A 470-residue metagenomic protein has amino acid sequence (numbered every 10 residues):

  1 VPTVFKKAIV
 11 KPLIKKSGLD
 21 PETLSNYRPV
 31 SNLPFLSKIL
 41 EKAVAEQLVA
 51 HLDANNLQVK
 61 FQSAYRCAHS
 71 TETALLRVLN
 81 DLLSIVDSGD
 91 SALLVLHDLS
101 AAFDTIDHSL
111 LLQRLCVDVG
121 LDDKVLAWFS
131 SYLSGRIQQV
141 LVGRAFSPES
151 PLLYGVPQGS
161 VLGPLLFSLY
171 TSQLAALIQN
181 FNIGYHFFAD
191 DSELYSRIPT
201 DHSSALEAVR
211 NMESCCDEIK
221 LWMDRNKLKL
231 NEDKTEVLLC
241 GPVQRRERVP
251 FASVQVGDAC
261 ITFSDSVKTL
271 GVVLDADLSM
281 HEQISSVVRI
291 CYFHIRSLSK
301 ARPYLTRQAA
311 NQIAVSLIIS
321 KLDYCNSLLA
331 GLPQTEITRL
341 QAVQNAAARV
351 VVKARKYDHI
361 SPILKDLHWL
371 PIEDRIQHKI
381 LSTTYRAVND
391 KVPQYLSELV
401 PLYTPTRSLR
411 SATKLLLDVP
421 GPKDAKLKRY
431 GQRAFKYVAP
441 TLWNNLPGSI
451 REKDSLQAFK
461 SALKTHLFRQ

Functional and structural regions predicted by a protein language model:
K6-S25, P29-Q470: Hydrophobic/basic alpha-helical segments
